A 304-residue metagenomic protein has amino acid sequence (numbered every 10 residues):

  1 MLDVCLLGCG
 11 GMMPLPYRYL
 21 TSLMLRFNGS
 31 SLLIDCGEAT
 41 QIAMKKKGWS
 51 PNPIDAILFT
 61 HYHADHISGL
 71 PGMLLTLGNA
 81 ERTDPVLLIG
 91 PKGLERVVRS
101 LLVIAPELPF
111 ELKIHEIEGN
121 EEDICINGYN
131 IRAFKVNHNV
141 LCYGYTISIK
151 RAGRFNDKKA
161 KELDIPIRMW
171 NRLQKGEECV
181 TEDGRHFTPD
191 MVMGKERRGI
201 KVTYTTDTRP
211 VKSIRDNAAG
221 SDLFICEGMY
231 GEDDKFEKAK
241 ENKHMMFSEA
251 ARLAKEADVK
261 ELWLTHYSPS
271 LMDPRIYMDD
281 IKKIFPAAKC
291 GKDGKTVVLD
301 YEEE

Functional and structural regions predicted by a protein language model:
M1-K47, P85, Y145-I147, G194-T205 (+1 more regions): Conserved beta-strand hairpin/beta-sheet module of binuclear metal-dependent hydrolase folds, prominently
C9-G11, A39, Y62, K92-G93 (+5 more regions): Active-site metal-binding loops of divalent metal-dependent hydrolases
L15-P16, I126-Y204, T208-N217, L223-I225: Active-site-proximal loop/helix segment associated with metal-binding centers of metalloenzymes
A39-I89, E111-E118: Active-site metal-binding motif and surrounding structural segment of the metallo-beta-lactamase
G69-T76, V98-L101, M272-D280: Metal-dependent catalytic neighborhoods of phosphoester/phosphodiester hydrolases
P85-G93, I225, W263-L264: Short internal beta-strands
G93-V103, I114-G119: A gly/proline- and charged-residue-enriched helix-loop-helix capping module
K175-T296: Cap/insert and terminal regions of metallo-dependent hydrolase folds
